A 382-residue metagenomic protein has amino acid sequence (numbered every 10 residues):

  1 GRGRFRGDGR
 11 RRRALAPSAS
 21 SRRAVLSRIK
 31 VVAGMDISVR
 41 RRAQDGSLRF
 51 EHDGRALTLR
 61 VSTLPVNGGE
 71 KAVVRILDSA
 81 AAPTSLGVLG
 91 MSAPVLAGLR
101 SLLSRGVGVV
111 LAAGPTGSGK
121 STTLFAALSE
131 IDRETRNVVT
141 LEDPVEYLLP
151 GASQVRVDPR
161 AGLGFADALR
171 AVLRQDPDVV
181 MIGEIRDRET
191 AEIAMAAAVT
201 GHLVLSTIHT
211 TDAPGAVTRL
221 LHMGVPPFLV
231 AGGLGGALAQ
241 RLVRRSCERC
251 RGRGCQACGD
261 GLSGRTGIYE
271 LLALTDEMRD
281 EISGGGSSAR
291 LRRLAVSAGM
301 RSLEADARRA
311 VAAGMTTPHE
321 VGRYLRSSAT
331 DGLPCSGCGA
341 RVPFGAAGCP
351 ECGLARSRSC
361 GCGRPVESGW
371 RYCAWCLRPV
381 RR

Functional and structural regions predicted by a protein language model:
G1-R382: Short, flexible helix-loop junctions that flank or precede catalytic/ligand sites
